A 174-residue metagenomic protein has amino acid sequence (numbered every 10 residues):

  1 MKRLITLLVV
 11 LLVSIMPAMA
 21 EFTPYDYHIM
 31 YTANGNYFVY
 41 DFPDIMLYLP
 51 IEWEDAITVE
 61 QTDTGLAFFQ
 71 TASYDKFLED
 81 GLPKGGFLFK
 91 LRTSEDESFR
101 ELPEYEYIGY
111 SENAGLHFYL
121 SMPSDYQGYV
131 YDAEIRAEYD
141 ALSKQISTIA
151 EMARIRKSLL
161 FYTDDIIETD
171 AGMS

Functional and structural regions predicted by a protein language model:
M1-E21: Sec-dependent N-terminal signal peptides of Gram-positive bacterial secreted proteins and lipoproteins
M19-Q70, L102-S174: N-terminal targeting sequences that direct proteins away from the cytosol to non-cytosolic compartments
T58-E106: Mature extracytoplasmic domains of secretory-pathway proteins
